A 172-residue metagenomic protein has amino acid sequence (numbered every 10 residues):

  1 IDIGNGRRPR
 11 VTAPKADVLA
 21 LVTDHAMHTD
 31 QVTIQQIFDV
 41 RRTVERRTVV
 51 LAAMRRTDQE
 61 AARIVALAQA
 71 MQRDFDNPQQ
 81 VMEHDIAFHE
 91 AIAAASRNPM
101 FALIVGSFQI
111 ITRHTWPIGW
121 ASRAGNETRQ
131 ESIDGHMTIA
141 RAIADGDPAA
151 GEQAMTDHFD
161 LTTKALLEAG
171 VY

Functional and structural regions predicted by a protein language model:
I1-V44, V50, M54, V171-Y172: Short linear motifs at protein or domain termini
I37-I118, G135-R141, Q153-T162, V171: Conserved amphipathic alpha-helical segments that form helical-bundle/coiled-coil interaction surfaces
D39, R129-Q130: Short helix-capping and inter-helix turn/linker motifs at the boundaries of alpha-helical repeat units
T115, G119-R123, R129: Extended hydrophobic/aromatic segments used for targeting, binding, or gating
T128-R129, M155: Hinge/beta->alpha junction and helix N-cap segments in small-molecule ligand-binding domains
